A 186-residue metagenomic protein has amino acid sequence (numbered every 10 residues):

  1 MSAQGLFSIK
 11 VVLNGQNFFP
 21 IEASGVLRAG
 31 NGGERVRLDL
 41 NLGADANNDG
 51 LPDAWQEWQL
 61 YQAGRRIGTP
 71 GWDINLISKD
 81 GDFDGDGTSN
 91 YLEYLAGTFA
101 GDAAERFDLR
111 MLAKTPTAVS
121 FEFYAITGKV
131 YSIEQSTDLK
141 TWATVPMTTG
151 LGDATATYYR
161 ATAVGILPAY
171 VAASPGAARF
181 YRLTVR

Functional and structural regions predicted by a protein language model:
S2-R37, G150: Structured interaction patches on ligand/partner-binding surfaces of diverse proteins
Q4, D39-R186: Short, composition-biased motifs enriched in small/polar/acidic residues
